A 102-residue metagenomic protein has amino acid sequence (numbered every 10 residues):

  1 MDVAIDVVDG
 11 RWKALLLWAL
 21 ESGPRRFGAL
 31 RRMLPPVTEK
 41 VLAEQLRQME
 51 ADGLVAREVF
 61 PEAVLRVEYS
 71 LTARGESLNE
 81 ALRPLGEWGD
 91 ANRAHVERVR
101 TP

Functional and structural regions predicted by a protein language model:
M1-V41, P61-A63, E68-S70, E76 (+1 more regions): N-terminal helix-turn-helix DNA-binding core of bacterial DNA-binding proteins
W18, A73-P102: Amphipathic alpha-helical dimerization/coiled-coil segments that flank or bridge DNA-binding/regulatory modules
Q45: Residues within the DNA-recognition helix of helix-turn-helix
M49: DNA major-groove recognition helices of helix-turn-helix
E58: Short beta-strand His + acidic residue motifs that chelate non-heme Fe in jelly-roll/DSBH and cupin folds
